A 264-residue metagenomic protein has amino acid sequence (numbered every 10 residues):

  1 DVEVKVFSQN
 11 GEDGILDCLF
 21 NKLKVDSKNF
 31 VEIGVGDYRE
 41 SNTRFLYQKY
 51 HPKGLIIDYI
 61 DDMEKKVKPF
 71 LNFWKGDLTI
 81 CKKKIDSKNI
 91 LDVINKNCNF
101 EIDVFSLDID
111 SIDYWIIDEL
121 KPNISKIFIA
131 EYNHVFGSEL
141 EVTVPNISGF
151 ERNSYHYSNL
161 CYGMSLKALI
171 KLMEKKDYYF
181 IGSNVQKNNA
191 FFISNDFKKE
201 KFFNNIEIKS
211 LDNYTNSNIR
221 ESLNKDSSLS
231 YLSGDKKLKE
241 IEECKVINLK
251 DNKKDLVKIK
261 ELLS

Functional and structural regions predicted by a protein language model:
D1-K24, V31, R39, V93 (+1 more regions): Rossmann-like AdoMet/SAM-dependent catalytic core
E3-L107, H134-G137, N224-S228: SAM cofactor-binding core of SAM-dependent methyltransferases, primarily the Rossmann-like beta-alpha-beta module
S41-N42, K66, W115-D118, E139-L140 (+1 more regions): Short glycine-/acidic-enriched loop or helix-start segments at secondary-structure transitions that form or flank
K49-Y50, N123-I124, K176: Short, structured coil segments at secondary-structure junctions
S111-D113, H134-G137, N188: Short, catalytically relevant binding-site loops at active-site mouths
S111-N123: A short, conserved alpha-helix within the catalytic core of class I
S125-H134: Conserved beta-strand signature within the Rossmann-like core of class I S-adenosyl-L-methionine
